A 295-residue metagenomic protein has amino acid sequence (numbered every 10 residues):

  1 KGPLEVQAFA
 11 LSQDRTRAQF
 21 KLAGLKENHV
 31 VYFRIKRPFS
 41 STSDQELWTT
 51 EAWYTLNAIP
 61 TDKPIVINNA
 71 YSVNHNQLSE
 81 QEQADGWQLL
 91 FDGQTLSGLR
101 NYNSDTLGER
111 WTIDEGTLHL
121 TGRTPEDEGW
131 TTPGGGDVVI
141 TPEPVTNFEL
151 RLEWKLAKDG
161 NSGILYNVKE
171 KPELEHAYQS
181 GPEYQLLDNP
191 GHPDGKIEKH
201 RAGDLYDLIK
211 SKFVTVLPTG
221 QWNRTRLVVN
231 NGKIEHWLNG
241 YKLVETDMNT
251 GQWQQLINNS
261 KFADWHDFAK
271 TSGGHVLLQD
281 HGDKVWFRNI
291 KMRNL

Functional and structural regions predicted by a protein language model:
K1-E5: Short amphipathic beta-strand segments in non-cytosolic proteins
A10-D14: Blade-terminus and WD-like Trp-Asp/Gly-His loop motifs, strongest in beta-propeller folds
R15-R17, V30, G273, F287: Active-site lining segments that contact anionic ligands and/or coordinate catalytic metals
Q19-A23: Exposed aromatic-hydrophobic patches
G24-H29: Surface-exposed, short loops/turns at beta-strand junctions within beta-sandwich domains
R34-A70: Acidic, Ser/Thr/Gly/Pro-rich low-complexity segments and short DxT(G/T)-type signature motifs
I67-L295: Carbohydrate-interacting regions of secretory-pathway proteins
